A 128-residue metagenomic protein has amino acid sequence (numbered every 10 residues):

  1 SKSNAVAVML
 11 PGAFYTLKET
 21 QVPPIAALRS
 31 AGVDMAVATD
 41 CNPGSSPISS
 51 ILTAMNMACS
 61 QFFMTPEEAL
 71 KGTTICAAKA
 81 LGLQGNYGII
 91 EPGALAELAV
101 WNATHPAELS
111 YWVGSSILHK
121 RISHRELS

Functional and structural regions predicted by a protein language model:
S1-N86, W101, L127: Active-site-adjacent C-terminal substructures of enzyme catalytic domains
F14-Y15, Y87, Y111, H119: Sequence-level detector for tyrosine residue identity
T73-I75, K79, L95-S128: C-terminal cap of metal-dependent C-N hydrolases
